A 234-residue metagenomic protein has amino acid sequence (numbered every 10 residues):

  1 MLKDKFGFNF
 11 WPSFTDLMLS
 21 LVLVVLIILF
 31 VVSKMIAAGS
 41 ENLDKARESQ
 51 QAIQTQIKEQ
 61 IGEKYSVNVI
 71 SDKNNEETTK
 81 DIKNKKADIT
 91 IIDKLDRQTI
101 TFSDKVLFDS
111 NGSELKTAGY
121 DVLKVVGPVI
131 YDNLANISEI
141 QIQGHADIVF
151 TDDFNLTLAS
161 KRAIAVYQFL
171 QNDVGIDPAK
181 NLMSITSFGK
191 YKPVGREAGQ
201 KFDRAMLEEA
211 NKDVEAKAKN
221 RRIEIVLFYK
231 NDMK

Functional and structural regions predicted by a protein language model:
M1-D72: Short terminal targeting/anchoring segments
S49, I53, I57, G119-V122 (+3 more regions): Stable alpha-helical elements in mature extracytoplasmic
N68, T90, T99-T101: Ser/Thr- (and often Asn-) enriched beta-sheet segments in non-cytosolic proteins
S71-D93, F108-Q143, Y167-N172, I225-K234: Periplasmic peptidoglycan-binding/anchoring modules of Gram-negative envelope and division proteins
L95-T99, R222: A generic structural signal for beta-strand entry/edge sites
T99-N111: Acidic/histidine-rich, surface-exposed loop or edge segments in extracytoplasmic proteins
T101-S103, I140-A146: Glycine- and acidic-rich phosphate- and metal-coordinating loops
S113-Y120, A146-K230: Periplasmic OmpA-like peptidoglycan-binding domain that tethers envelope proteins to the cell wall
